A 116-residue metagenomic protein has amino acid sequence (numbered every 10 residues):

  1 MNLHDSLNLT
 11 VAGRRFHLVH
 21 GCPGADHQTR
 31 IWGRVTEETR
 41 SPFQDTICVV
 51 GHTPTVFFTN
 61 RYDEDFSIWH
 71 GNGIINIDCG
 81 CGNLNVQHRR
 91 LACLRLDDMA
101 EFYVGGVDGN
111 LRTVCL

Functional and structural regions predicted by a protein language model:
M1-N76, G80-Q87, A100: Acidic, His/Gly-enriched loop-helix segments that form or flank divalent-metal centers in metallo-dependent hydrolases
R89-A92: Short hydrophobic/aromatic beta-strand or adjacent loop that forms the aromatic wall/cage of a ligand/substrate-binding
G105-L116: Short, solvent-exposed aromatic-acidic interface loops
